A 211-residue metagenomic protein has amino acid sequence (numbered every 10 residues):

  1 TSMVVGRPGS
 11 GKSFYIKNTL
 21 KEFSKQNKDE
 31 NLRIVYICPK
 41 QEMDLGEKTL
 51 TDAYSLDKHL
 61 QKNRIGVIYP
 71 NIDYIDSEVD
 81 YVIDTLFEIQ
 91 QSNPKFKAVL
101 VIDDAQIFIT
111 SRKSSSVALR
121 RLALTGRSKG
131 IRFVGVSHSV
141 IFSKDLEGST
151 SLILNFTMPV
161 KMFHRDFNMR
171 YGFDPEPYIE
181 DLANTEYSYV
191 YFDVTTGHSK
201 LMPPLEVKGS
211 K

Functional and structural regions predicted by a protein language model:
T1-S2, R64: Pre-Walker A (Motif I) flank of P-loop NTPase domains
S2-E22, D73-D174: Conserved P-loop NTPase motor cores
S2-G6, Y15, K25-D29, H59 (+4 more regions): Conserved P-loop NTPase motor module
S10-Y54: Walker A/P-loop NTP-binding active-site region of P-loop NTPases, recognizing the glycine-rich GxxxxGKT/S
E30-L32, N63, K129-I131, G148-L152 (+1 more regions): Short glycine-/polar-rich loops that comprise or flank the Walker A/P-loop and associated switch/sensor motifs
R33-P39, T49-A53, V67-I68, F133-S137 (+1 more regions): Short, hydrophobic beta-strand segments that form beta-sheet elements in well-ordered domains
K58-E78: Conserved P-loop NTPase mechanochemical-coupling segment
R165-T196: P-loop/Walker A phosphate-binding loop and immediately adjacent motor/lid segment at beta-alpha junctions
